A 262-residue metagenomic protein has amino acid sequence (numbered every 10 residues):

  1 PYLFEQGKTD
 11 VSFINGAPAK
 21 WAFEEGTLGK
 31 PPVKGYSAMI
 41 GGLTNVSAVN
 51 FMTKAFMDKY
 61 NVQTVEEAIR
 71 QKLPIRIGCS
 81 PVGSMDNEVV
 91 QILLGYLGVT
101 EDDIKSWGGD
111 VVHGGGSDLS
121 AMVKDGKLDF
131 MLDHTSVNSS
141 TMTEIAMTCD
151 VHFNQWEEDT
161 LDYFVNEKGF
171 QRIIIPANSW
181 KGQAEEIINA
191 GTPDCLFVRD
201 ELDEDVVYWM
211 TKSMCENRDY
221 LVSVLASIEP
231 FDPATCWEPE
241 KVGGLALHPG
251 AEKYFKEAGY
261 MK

Functional and structural regions predicted by a protein language model:
L3, K8, P18, Q63 (+10 more regions): Extracytoplasmic/secreted proteins, especially bacterial periplasmic and envelope-associated proteins
F4-A48: N-terminal segment of the mature folded domain
E5, T9, E24, R70-L73 (+7 more regions): Sec-exported extracytoplasmic/periplasmic mature domains
D10-N15, A48-F51, R76-C79, D129-D133 (+1 more regions): Structural recognition of the beta-strand scaffold that forms the well-ordered cores of secreted hydrolase catalytic
G16-P18, G26-T27, S37-I40, A55-M57 (+1 more regions): Pocket-lining segment of extracytoplasmic ligand-binding domains
G35-G83: A conserved helix-loop-strand patch within extracytoplasmic ligand-binding domains of the periplasmic binding
V62-I92, Q171-E240: Ligand-binding clefts/hinges and TM-proximal coupling segments of bilobed small-molecule sensing domains
D125, F130, T135-C149, F153 (+2 more regions): An extracytoplasmic/periplasmic, membrane-proximal ligand-sensing/linker region
